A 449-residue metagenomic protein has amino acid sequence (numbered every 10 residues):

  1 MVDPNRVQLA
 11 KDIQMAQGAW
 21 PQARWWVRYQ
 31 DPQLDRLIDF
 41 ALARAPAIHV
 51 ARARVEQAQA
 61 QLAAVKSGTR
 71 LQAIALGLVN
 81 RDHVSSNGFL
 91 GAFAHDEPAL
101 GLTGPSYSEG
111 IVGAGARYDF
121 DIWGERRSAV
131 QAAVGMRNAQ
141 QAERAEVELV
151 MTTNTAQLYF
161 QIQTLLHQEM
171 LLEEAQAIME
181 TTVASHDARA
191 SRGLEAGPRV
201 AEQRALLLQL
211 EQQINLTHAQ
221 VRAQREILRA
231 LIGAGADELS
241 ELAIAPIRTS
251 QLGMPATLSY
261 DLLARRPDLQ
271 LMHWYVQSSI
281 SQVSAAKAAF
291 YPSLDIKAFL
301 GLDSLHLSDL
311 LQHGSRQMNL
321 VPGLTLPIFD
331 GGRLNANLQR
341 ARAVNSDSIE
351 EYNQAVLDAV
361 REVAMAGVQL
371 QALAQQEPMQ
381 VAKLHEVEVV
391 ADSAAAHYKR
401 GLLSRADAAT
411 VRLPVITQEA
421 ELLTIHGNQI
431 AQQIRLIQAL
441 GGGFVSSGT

Functional and structural regions predicted by a protein language model:
M1-A43, G91-D96, G110, V134 (+3 more regions): Terminal intrinsically disordered/low-complexity segments used for targeting and assembly
M1-N154, L294-A298, Q317, I328-L338 (+1 more regions): Short flexible linkers and secondary-structure junctions
I38, I111-G115, Y159, R204 (+3 more regions): Membrane-embedded beta-strand positions in outer-membrane beta-barrel channels/transporters
H49-V50, K66, S106, F120-E148 (+7 more regions): Sec/SRP-type N-terminal targeting helices
A142-L258, Q369, L373, K383 (+4 more regions): Periplasmic alpha-helical coiled-coil/stalk elements that build and connect Gram-negative outer-membrane
L262, I296, L324, A341 (+12 more regions): Hydrophobic, well-ordered secondary-structure elements that form the walls of internal hydrophobic environments
